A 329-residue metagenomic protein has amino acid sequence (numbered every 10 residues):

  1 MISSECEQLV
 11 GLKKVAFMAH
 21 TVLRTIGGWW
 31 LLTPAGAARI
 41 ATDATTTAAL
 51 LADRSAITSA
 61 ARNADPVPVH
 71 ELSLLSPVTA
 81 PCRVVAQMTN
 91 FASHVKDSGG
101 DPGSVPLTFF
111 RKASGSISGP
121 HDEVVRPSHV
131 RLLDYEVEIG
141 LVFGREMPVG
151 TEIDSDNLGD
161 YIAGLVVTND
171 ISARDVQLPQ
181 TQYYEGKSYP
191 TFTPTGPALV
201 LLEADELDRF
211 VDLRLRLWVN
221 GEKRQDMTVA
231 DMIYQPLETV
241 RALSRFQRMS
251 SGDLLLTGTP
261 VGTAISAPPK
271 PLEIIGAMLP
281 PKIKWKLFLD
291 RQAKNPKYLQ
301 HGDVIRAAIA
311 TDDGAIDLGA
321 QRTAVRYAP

Functional and structural regions predicted by a protein language model:
L12-L107, S114, V304-A308, A315-P329: N-terminal non-catalytic cap/leader segment that marks the start of a structured domain
H20, R24-A41, P197, A230-D231 (+2 more regions): Charged, cofactor-coupling segments
C82-V85, N90-R241, P281-L289, N295-D303 (+1 more regions): Glycine-enriched loop-and-adjacent helix/strand subsegments that border the catalytic/binding cleft of enzyme cores
Q87, D253-T263: Glycine-rich beta-strand-to-loop/alpha-helix junction loops that act as flexible
S251-G252, G302: Loop/turn positions that initiate beta-strands
